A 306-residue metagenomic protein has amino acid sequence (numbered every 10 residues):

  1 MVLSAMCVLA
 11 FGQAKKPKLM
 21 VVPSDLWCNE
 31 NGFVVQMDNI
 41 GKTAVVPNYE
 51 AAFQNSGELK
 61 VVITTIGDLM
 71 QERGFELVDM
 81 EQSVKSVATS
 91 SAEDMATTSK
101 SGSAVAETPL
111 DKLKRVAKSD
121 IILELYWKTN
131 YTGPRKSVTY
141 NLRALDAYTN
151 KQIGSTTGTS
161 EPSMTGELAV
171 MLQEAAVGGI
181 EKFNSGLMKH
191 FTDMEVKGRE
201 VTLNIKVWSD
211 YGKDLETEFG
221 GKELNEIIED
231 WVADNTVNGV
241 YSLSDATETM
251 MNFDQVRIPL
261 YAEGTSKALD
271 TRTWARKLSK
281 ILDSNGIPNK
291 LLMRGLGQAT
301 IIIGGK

Functional and structural regions predicted by a protein language model:
M1-K15: Bacterial Sec-dependent N-terminal signal peptides
Q13-F33, K151-V240, W274, K280 (+1 more regions): C-terminal/domain-edge helix-coil "capping" segments
A14-K16, G57, V61, T65 (+5 more regions): Extracytoplasmic
S24-W27, Q82-S83, K128-N130, R143-T149 (+3 more regions): Solvent-exposed coil/turn segments that connect beta secondary-structure elements in extracytoplasmic/periplasmic
N29-G32, V87-S91, T132-R135, G212-D214: Extracytoplasmic/secreted cell-surface and envelope-processing proteins
V35-V116, I122, E223-Y261, K267-S284: N-terminal segment of the mature soluble domain
D120-M164, L296-G305: Amphipathic beta-strand/beta-sheet edge segments enriched in Tyr/Trp
K277-K306: C-terminal basic regulatory modules in eukaryotic proteins
